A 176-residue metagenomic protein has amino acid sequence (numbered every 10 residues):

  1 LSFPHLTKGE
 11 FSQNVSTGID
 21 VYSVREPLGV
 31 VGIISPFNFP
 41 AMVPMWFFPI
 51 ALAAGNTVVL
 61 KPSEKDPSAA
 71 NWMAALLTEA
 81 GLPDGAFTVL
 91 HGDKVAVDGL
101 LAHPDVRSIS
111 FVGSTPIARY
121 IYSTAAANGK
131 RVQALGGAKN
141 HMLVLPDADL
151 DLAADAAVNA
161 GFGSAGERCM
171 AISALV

Functional and structural regions predicted by a protein language model:
L1-F48, L82: N-terminal Rossmann NAD(P)-binding subdomain characteristic of aldehyde/semialdehyde dehydrogenases
D20-V21, T88-R107: A structured beta-alpha segment of the ubiquitous adenosine-cofactor-binding alpha/beta core
V31, N38, H91-G99, G113-Y120: Beta-loop-alpha module in the N-terminal Rossmann-like domain of NAD(P)-dependent dehydrogenases, especially those
I34, L60-S63, L90, F111 (+2 more regions): Active-site-adjacent beta-strand anchor residues
P44-V97: PLP-dependent aminotransferase-like
A70-M73, L100, I121, A125: Hydrophobic packing residues within well-ordered alpha-helices of enzyme cores
G81, S108, T115-V176: ALDH superfamily catalytic-core signature
